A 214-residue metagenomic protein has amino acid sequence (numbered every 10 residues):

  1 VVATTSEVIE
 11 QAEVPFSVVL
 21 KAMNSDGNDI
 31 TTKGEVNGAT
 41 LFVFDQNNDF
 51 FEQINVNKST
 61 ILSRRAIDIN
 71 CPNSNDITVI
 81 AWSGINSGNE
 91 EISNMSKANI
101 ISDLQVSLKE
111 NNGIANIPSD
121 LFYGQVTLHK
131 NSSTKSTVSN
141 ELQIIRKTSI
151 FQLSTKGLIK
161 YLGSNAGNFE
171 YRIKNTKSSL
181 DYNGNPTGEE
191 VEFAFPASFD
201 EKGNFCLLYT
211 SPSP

Functional and structural regions predicted by a protein language model:
V1-L20: Bacterial Sec-dependent N-terminal signal peptides
F16-V18, A39, F151: Conserved beta-strand core positions
V18-T31, T155-K160: Short amphipathic, basic-aromatic surface patches that mediate peripheral association with negatively charged
V19-K21, F42, W82, S154-K156 (+1 more regions): Residue-level recognition of well-ordered beta-strand positions that form the cores of beta-sheet-rich folds across
D26-D29, T40-F44, D49-T148: Short, low-hydrophobicity acidic/polar segments
K33-A39, N165-G167: Short coil-to-beta strand junction motifs in C2/discoidin
T155-L208: Short helix-loop boundary/capping segments
Y209-P214: Conserved small/polar residues in nucleotide/adenosyl-binding loops
